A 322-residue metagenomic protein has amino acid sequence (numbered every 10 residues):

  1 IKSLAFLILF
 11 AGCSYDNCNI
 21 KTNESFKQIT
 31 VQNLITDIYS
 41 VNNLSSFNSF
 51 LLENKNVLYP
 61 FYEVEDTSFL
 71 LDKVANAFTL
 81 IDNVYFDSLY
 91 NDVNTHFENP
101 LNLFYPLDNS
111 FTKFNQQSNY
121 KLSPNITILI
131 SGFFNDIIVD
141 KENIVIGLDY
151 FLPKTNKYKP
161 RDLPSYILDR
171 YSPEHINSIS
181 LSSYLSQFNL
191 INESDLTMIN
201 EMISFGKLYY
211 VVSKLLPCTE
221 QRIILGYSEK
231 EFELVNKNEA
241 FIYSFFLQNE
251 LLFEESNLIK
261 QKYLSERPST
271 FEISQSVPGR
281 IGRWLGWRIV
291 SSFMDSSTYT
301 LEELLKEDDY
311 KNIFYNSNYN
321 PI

Functional and structural regions predicted by a protein language model:
I1-C13: Sec-dependent bacterial lipoprotein signal peptides
S14-Y85: N-terminal mature-domain "stem" immediately C-terminal to a signal peptide or N-terminal signal-anchor/transmembrane
F26, N99-P106, L196-I203, L234 (+3 more regions): Extracytoplasmic/periplasmic, Sec-exported soluble proteins
D37-V41, S110-K113, Q117-Y120, K214-C218 (+6 more regions): Structured segments of extracytoplasmic/periplasmic soluble domains in secreted or envelope-associated proteins
A75-S88, E255-S265: Short alpha-helical hairpin
A77-F232, E302, K306: Acidic/His-rich structured neighborhood in mature extracellular/periplasmic domains
Y209-T270: Acidic/His/Gly-enriched intrinsically disordered linker/tail segments that often contain short helix/coil "MoRF-like"
E254-I322: C-terminal soluble interaction/assembly domains
